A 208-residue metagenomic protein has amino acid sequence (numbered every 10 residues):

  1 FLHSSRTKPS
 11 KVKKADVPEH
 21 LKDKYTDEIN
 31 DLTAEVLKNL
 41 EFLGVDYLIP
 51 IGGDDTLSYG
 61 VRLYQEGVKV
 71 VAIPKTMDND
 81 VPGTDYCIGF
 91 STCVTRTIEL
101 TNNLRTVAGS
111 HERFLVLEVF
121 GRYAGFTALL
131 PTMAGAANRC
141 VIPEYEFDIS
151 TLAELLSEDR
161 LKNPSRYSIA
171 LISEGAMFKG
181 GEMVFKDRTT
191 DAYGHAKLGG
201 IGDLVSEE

Functional and structural regions predicted by a protein language model:
F1-E41: Glycine-rich nucleotide/cofactor/substrate-binding loop typically near the N-terminus or early in the first domain
T7-K8, G53-D55, T76, G175-M177: Short glycine-rich anion-binding loops that position phosphate/pyrophosphate groups of nucleotides and phosphorylated
P9, L57, T76-V81, F147-I149: Short gly/pro/ser/thr-enriched loop/turn and capping motifs at secondary-structure boundaries
S10-K14, D80-V81, F178-M183: Short acidic/His/Gly/Ser-rich catalytic and metal-binding motifs that mark active-site loops of diverse hydrolases
V12-D16, Y59-L63, P82-T84: Short, conserved acidic/polar surface loops in the N-terminal third of protein domains
I29-L32, K38-E41, Y47-G52, G60-R62 (+3 more regions): Accessory alpha-helical/coil subdomains and C-terminal extensions that flank or cap enzyme catalytic cores
Q65, T76-N79, Y86-S91: Short alpha-helices
N79-V81, D85, R188-Y193: Short beta-alpha connecting loops at secondary-structure transitions that line or flank enzyme active sites
